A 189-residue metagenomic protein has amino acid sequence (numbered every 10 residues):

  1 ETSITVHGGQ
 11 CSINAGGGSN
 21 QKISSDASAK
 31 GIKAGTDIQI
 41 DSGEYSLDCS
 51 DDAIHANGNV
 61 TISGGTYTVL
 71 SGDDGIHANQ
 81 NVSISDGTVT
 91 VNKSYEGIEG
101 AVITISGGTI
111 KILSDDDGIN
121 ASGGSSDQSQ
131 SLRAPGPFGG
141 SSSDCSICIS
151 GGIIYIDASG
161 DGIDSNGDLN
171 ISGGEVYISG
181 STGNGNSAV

Functional and structural regions predicted by a protein language model:
E1-V189: A composition-driven surface/loop motif
